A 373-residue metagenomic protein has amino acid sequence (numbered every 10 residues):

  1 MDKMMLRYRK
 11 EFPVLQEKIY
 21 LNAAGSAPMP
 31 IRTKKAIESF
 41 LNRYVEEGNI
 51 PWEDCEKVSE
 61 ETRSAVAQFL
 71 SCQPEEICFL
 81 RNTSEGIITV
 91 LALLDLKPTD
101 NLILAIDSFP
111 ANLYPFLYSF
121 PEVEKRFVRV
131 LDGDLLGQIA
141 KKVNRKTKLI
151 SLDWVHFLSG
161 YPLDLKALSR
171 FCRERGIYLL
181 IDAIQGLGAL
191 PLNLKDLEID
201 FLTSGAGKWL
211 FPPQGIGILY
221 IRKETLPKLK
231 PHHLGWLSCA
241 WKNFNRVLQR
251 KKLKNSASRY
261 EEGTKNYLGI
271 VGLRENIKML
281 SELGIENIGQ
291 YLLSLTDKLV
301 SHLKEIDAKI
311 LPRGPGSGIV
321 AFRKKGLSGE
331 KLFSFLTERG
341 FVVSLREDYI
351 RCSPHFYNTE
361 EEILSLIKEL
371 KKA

Functional and structural regions predicted by a protein language model:
M1-A373: Pyridoxal 5′-phosphate
